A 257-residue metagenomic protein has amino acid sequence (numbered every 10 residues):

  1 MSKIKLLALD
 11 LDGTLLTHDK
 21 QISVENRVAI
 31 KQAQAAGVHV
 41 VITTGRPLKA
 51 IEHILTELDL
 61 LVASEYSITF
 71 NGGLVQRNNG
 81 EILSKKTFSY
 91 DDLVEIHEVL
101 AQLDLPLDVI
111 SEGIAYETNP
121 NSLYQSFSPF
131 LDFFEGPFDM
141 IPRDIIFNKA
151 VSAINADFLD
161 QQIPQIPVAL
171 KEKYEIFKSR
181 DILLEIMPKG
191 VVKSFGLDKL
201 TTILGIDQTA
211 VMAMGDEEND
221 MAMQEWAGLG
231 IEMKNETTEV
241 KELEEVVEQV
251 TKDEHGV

Functional and structural regions predicted by a protein language model:
M1-L9, V28, A35, E57 (+1 more regions): Non-catalytic pre-domain segments flanking phosphatase-related domains
K3-D19, Q224: Asp-based phosphoryl-transfer active-site loop
K5, D19-A36, E232-E236: Basic, amphipathic juxtamembrane/active-site segments that coordinate anionic phosphate or diphosphate groups
V24-L123: Active-site phosphate-binding/coordination module
G37-V41, E65, T209-V211, E225-L229: Short active-site oxyanion
V41, I68, L83, M212-M214 (+2 more regions): Hydrophobic/aromatic beta-strand patches that form the interior of the parallel beta-sheet core in alpha/beta enzyme
V99, L103-M214, E218-A222, W226 (+1 more regions): Conserved acidic, metal-coordinating active-site core of Asp-based, Mg2+-dependent phosphoryl-transfer enzymes
W226, I231-V257: Asp-based, Mg2+/Mn2+-dependent phosphohydrolase catalytic module
